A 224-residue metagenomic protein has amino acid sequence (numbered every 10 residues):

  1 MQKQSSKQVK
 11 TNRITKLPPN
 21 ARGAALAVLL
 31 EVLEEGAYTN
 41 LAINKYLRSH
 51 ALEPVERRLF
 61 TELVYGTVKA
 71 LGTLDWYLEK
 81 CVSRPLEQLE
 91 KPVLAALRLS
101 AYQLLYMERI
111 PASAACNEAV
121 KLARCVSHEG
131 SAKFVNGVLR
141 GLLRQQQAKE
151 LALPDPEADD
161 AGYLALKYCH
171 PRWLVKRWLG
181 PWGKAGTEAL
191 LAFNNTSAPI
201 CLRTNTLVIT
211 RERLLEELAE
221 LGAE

Functional and structural regions predicted by a protein language model:
M1-E224: Class I Rossmann-like S-adenosyl-L-methionine
